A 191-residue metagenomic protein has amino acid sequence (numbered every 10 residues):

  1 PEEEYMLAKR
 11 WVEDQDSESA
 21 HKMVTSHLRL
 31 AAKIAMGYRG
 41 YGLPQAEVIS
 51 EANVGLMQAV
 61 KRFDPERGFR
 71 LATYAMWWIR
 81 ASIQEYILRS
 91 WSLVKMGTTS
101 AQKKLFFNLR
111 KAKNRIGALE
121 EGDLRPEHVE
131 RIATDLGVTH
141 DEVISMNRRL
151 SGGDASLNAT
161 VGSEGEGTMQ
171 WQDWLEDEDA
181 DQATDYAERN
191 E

Functional and structural regions predicted by a protein language model:
P1-L119, R131, E142, D181-E191: Alpha-helical promoter-recognition and RNA polymerase-docking modules of transcription initiation factors, dominated by
Q84-E85, R89, R149, S163 (+1 more regions): Short, well-ordered loop/turn and helix-capping segments at boundaries between secondary-structure elements and domains
W91, G97-S100, D154-G165: Short Lys/Arg-enriched helix C-cap and helix-to-coil transition segments that create basic nucleic-acid-contact patches
L105, S151-G153, G165-W171: A generic structural signal for well-ordered coil/turn residues at beta-strand boundaries that shape enzyme active-site
N114-H128, V161-N190: Acidic, proline/glycine-rich intrinsically disordered inter-domain spacer in sigma factors
R115-G162: Long, charge-dense, solvent-exposed interaction surfaces that engage phosphate-rich ligands
